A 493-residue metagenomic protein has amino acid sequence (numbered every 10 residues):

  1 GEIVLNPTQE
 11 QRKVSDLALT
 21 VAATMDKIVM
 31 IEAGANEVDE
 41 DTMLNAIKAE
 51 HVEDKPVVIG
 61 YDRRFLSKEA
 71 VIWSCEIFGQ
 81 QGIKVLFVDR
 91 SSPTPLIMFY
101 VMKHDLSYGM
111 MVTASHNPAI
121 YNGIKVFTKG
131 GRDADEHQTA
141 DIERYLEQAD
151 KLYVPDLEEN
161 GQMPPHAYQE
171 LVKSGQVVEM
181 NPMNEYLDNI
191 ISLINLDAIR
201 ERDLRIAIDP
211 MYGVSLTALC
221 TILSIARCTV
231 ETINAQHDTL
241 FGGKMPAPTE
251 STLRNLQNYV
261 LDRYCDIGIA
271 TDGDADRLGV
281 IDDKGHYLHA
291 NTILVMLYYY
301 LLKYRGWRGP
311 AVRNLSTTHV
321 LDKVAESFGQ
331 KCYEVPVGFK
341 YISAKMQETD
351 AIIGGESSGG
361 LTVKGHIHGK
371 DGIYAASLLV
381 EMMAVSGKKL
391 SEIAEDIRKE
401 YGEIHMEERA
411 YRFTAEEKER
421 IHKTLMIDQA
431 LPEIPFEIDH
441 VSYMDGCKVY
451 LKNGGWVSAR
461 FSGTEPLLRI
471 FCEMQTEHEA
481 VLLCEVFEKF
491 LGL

Functional and structural regions predicted by a protein language model:
G1-Q81, Y108, Y168, V172-L204: An N-terminal, well-structured beta->alpha segment
Q9, D16, I59, I97 (+12 more regions): Buried hydrophobic positions in well-ordered alpha/beta secondary-structure cores of metabolic enzymes
T20, I28, E53-Y121, T221-I281: N-terminal small/polar loop signature for handling phosphorylated ligands or for N-terminal nucleophile
D89, A140, R144-Y186, D283-G355 (+1 more regions): Proline/glycine-rich low-complexity loops and linkers
N122-V260: Gly/Ser/Thr-enriched, mixed-charge loops and adjacent short helices that form phosphate/oxyanion-binding elements
V126-K129, G279-D283, V363-K364: Short beta-strand-to-turn element immediately C-terminal to the catalytic PLP-Schiff-base lysine in fold type I
D135, T232-N234, H286-R305, G372-E381: Gly/Ser/Thr-rich active-site loops/lids in small-molecule metabolic enzymes that frequently grip phosphoryl groups
C265-I267, W307-L493: Phosphate-binding and adjacent anionic-ligand microenvironments
